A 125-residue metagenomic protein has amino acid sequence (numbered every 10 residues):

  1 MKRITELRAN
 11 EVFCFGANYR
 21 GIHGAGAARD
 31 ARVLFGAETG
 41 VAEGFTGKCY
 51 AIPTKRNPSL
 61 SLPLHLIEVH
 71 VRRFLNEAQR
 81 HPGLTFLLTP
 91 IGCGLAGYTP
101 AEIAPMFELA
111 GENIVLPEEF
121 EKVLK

Functional and structural regions predicted by a protein language model:
M1-K125: Macrodomain-like recognition of ADP-ribose-binding/processing modules
